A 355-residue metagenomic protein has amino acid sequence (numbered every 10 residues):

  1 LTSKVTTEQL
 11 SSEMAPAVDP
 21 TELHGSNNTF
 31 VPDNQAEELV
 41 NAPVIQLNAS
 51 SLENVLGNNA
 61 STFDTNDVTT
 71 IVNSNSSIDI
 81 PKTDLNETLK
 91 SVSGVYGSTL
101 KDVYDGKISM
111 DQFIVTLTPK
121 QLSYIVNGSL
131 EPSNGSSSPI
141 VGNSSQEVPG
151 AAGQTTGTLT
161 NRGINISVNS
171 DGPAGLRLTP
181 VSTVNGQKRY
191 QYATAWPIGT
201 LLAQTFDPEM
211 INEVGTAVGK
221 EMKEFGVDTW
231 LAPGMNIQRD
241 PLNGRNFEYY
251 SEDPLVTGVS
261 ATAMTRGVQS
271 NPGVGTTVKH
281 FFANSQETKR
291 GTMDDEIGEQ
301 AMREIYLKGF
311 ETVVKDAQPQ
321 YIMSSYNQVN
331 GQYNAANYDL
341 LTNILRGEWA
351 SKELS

Functional and structural regions predicted by a protein language model:
L1-S355: Glycoside hydrolase catalytic-domain context in secreted enzymes
